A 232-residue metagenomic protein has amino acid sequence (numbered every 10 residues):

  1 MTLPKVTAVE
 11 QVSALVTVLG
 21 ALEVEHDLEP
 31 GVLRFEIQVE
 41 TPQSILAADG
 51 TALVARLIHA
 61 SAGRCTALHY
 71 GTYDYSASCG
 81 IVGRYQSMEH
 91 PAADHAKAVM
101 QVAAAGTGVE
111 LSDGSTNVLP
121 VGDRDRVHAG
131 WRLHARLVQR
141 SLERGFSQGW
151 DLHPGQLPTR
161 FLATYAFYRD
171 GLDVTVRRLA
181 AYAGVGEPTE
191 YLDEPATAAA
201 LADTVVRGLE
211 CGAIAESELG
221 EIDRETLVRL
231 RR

Functional and structural regions predicted by a protein language model:
T2-R232: Expand to "…catalyze enediolate/carbanion chemistry for C-C bond making/breaking, isomerization, decarboxylation
